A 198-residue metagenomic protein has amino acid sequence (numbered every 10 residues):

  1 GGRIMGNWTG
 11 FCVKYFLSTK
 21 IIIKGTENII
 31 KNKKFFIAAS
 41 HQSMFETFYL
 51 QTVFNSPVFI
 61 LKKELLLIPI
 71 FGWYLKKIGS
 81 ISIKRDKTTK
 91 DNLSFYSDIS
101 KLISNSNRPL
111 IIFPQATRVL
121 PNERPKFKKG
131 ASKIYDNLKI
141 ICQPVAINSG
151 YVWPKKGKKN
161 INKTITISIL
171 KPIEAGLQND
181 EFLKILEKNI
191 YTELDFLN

Functional and structural regions predicted by a protein language model:
G1-N7, Y15-F16, K31-T88: Catalytic core of membrane glycerolipid acyltransferases/transacylases, capturing the structured, soluble-facing
V13-K14, L75, I103, Y135: A generic structural signal for well-ordered alpha-helical segments
F16-K24, N92-S94, N148-G150: Short gly/ser/thr-rich secondary-structure transition/capping motifs
S18-K20, S56, K77, N107 (+1 more regions): A generic structural signal for alpha->beta connector loops
I23, I81-K84, A175: Short acidic-hydrophobic, aromatic-tinged amphipathic segments that line or gate anion-handling sites
T26-N28: Short, solvent-exposed loop/turn elements at beta->coil junctions and helix N-caps that rim active or binding pockets
I30, L93-N198: Non-catalytic C-terminal accessory region of glycerolipid acyltransferases and related lyso-lipid remodeling enzymes
